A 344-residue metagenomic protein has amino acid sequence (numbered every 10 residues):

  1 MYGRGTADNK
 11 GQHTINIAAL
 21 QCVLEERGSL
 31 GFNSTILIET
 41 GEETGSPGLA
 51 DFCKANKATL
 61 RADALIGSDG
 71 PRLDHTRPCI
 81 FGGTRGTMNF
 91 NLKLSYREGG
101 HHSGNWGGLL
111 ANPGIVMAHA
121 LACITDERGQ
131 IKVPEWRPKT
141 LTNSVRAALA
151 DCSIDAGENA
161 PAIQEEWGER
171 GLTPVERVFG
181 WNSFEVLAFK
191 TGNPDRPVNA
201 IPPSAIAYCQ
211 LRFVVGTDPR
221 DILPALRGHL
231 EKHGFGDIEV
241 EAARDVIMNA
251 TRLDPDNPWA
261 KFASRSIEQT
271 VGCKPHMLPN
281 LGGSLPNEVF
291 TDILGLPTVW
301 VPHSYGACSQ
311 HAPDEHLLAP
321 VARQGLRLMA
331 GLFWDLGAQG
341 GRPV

Functional and structural regions predicted by a protein language model:
M1, T6-W167, T173-N182, F290 (+1 more regions): Fold-level recognition of mixed alpha/beta catalytic cores in primary-metabolism enzymes, strongest
D8, G41, L109, V214 (+2 more regions): A generic structural signal for short
S29, G234-F235: Signal peptide-proximal N-terminal region of secreted/periplasmic/extracellular or secretory-lumen proteins
D74, I131-R196, A200-S204, V215-A225 (+2 more regions): An extended, acidic, His-containing surface patch that forms the Zn2+-binding/catalytic region of metallohydrolases
M88, A205-A207: Hydrophobic core residues within well-ordered beta-strands of beta-rich domains
A118, A122, R227-E231, S264: Generic solvent-exposed, charged/amphipathic alpha-helical segments that serve as macromolecular interface scaffolds
Y208-R212: Short edge beta-strand/loop segments characteristic of extracellular beta-sandwich folds
